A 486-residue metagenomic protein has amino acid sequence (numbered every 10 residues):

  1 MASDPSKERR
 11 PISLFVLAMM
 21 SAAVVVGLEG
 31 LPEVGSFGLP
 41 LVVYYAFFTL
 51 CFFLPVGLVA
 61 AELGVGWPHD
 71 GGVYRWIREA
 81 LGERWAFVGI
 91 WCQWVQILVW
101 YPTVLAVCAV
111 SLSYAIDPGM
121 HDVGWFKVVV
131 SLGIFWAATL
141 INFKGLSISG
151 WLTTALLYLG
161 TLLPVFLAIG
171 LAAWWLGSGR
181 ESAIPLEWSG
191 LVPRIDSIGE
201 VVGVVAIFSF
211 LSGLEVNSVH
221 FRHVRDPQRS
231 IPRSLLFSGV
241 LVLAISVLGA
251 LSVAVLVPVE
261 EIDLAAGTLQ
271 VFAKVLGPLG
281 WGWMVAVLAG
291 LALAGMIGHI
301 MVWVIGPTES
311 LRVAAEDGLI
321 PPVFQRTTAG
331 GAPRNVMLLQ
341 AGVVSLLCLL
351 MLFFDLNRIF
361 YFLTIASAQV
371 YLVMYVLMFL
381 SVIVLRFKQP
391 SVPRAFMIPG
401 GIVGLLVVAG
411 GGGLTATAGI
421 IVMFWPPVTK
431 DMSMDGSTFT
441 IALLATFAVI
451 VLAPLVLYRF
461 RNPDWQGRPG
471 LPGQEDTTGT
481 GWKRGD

Functional and structural regions predicted by a protein language model:
M1-F47, F53-L58, W67, S178 (+3 more regions): Membrane-interface "cap" regions at the ends of multi-pass membrane proteins
M1-P11, F379-V407, P426-D486: Terminal cytosolic tails of multi-pass membrane transporters, especially the segment immediately following the final
S6-F15, L98, V128-L132, R225-R229 (+4 more regions): Loop-to-transmembrane helix boundary motifs in multi-pass membrane proteins
E8, V42-V43, M120-F126, A155-A289: Helix-loop-helix junctions that connect adjacent transmembrane segments in multi-pass membrane transporters
M19, E29-K127, S238-L241, F439-I450: Extracellular loop-to-transmembrane helix junctions
E33-V43, Y114-K127, L146-Y158, V287 (+4 more regions): Transmembrane helix-loop boundary segments of multi-pass membrane transporters
R75-W76, G82, Y114-G119, S234-M301 (+1 more regions): TM-loop-TM module centered on a large, flexible mid-protein loop between adjacent transmembrane helices in multi-pass
F126-R180, S212, L235-G239, T364 (+3 more regions): Membrane-interface loop-to-helix entry segments
